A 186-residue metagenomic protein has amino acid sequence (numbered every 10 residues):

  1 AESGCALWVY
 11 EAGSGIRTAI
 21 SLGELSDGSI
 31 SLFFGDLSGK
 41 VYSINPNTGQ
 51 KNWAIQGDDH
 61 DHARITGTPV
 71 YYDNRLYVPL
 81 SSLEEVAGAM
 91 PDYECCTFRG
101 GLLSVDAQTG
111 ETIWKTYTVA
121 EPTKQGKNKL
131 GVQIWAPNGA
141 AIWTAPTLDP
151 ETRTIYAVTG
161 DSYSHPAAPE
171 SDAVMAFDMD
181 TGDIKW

Functional and structural regions predicted by a protein language model:
A1-E2, L25, P46, A107 (+2 more regions): Inter-blade boundary loops/turns of WD-repeat beta-propellers
A1-L7, G35, S43-I44: Glycine-rich active-site/cofactor-binding loop and its immediate structural neighborhood
S3-A12, Q50-D59, E111-W135, D183-W186: Aromatic (tryptophan-biased) beta-strands that constitute blades/sheets of beta-rich domains
G13-V41, R64-E94, R99-L102, Q133-A167 (+1 more regions): Repeat-blade elements of multi-bladed beta-propeller folds
G39-K40, N45, G49-K51: Accessory beta-strand-rich segments of carbohydrate-active enzymes
I44-N45, T97-E111, E170-D183: Beta-propeller blade signature
T48, L80, E84, D106-T109 (+2 more regions): A generic secondary-structure signal for well-formed alpha-helical elements
